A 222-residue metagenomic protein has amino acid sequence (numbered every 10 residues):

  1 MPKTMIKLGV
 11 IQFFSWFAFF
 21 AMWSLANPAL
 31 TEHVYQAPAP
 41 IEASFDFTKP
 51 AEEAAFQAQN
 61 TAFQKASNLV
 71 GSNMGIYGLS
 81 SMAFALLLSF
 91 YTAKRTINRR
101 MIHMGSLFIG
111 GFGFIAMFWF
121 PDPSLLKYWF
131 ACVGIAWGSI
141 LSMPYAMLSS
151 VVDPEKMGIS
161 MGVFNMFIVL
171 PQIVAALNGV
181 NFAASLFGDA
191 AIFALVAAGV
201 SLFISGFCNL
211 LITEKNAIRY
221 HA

Functional and structural regions predicted by a protein language model:
Q36-L79, F193: Loop-to-transmembrane helix entry
A83-N98: Helix-to-loop junctions at the C-terminal end of transmembrane segments in multipass secondary transporters
N98, N181-I204: A membrane-interface helix-boundary motif in multi-pass transporters
F108-P121: C-terminal ends and interior cores of transmembrane alpha-helices in multi-pass membrane transporters/permeases
L125-I140: Hydrophobic core of transmembrane alpha-helices in multi-pass small-molecule transporters, especially MFS/SLC-type
S139-D153: Intracellular juxtamembrane helix-capping segments at the cytosolic ends of symmetry-related transmembrane helices
P154-L186: A late C-terminal transmembrane helix in Major Facilitator Superfamily
V169, V174, V196-A222: Multi-pass alpha-helical transporter architecture, strongest for 12-TM Major Facilitator/SLC carriers used
